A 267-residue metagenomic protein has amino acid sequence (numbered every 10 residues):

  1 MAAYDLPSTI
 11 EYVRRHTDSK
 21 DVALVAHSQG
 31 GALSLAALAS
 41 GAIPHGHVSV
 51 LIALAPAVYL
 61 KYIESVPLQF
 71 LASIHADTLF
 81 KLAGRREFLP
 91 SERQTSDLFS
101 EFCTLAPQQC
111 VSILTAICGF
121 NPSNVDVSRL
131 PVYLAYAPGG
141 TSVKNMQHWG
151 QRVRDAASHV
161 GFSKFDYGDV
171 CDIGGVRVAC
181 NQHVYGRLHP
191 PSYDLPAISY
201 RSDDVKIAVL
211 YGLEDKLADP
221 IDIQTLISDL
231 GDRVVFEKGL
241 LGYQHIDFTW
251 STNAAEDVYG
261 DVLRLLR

Functional and structural regions predicted by a protein language model:
M1-H16: Alpha/beta-hydrolase active-site loop
R15-K20, Q29-R177: Alpha/beta-hydrolase-fold enzymes
I43-H47, A197-D204, D229-D232: Short, conserved loop/helix-junction motifs that constitute active-site signature segments in enzyme catalytic cores
W149, S228-D247: Catalytic histidine neighborhood in serine/cysteine hydrolases with alpha/beta-hydrolase-type architecture
Q182, R187-D204: The feature captures the conserved acid-bearing segment of alpha/beta-hydrolase catalytic domains
D203, A208-Y211, D215: Short beta-strand/loop motif that positions the catalytic acidic residue of the alpha/beta-hydrolase fold
K216-D222: Conserved alpha/beta-hydrolase "acid-adjacent" motif
L217, Y243-A255: Catalytic histidine-centered segment of alpha/beta-hydrolase-like enzymes
